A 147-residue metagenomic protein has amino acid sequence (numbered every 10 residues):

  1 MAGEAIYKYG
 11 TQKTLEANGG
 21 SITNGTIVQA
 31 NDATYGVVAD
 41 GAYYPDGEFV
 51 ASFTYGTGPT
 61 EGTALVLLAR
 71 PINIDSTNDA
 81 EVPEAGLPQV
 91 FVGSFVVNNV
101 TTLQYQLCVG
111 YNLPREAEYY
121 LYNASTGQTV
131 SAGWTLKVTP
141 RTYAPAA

Functional and structural regions predicted by a protein language model:
M1-N18, N123-A147: C-terminal interaction-tip segments
A2-Y43: Solvent-exposed, flexible loop/coil segments flanking beta-strands in beta-rich domains
V37, T102-G110: Exposed aromatic-hydrophobic patches
V37-A39, F49-P59: Short amphipathic, basic-aromatic surface patches that mediate peripheral association with negatively charged
P45-A51, G110-S131: Noncatalytic modules at the cell exterior or secretory-pathway interfaces, chiefly beta-strand-rich lectin/adhesion
T54-A64, D75-T77, S125-V130: Extended, low-complexity, turn-rich repeat/linker tracts enriched in Gly/Pro/Ser/Thr and Asp/Glu that occur
V66-T102: Terminal beta-strand-rich extracellular "head" domains that mediate receptor/glycan or other ligand binding
